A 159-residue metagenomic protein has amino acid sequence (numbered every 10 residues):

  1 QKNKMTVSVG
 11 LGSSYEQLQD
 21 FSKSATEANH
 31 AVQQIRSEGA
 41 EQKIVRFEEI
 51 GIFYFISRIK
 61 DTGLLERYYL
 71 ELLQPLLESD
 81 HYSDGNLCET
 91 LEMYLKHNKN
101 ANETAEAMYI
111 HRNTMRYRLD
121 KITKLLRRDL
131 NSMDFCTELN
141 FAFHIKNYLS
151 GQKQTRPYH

Functional and structural regions predicted by a protein language model:
Q1-H159: Cytosolic nucleotide-utilizing catalytic cores of signal-transduction proteins
